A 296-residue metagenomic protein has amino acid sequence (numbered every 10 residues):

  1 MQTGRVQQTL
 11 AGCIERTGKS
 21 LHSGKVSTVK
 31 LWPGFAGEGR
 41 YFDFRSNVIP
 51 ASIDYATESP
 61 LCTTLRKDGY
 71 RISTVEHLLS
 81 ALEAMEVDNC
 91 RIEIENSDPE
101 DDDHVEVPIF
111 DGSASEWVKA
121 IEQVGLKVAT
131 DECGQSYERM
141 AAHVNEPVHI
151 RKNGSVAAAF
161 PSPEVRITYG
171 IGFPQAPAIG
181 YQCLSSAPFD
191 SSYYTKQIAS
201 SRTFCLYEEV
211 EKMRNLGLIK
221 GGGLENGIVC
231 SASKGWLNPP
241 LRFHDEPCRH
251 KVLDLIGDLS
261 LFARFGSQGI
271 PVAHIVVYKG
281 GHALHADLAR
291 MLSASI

Functional and structural regions predicted by a protein language model:
M1-I296: Short acidic-hydrophobic catalytic motif
